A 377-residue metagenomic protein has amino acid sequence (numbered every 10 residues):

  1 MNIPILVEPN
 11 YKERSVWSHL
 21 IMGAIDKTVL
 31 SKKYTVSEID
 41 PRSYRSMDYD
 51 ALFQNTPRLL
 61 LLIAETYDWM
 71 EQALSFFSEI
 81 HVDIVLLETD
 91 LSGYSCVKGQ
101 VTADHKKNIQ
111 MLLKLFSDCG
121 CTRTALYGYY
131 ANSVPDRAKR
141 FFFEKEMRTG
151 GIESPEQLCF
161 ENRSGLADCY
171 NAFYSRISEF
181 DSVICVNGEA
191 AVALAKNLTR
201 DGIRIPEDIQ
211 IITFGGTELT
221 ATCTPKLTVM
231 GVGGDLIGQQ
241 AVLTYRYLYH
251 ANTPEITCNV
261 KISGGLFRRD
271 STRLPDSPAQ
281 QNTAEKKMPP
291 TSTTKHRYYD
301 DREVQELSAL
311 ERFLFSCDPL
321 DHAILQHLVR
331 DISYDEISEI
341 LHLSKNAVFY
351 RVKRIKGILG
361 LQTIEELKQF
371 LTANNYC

Functional and structural regions predicted by a protein language model:
M1-A51: Amphipathic helical "hinge" segments at domain boundaries
P4-L6, T56-E65, D83-V85, A125-G128 (+2 more regions): Periplasmic-binding protein-like
Y67-K107, G215-L227: Flexible loop/hinge segments that line or gate small-molecule binding clefts
K98, Y174-C185, E189-A190, A195-Q280: Flexible loop/turn connectors
G99-L126, G165-N171, A191, V232-H250: Hydrophobic alpha-helical segments within soluble ligand-binding/sensing domains
Q110-G151, I256-L274: An alpha-beta-alpha
R302-A347, T372-Y376: Helix-turn-helix DNA-binding segment
I340, Y350-C377: Basic, Lys/Arg-enriched C-terminal extension of HTH/homeodomain DNA-binding domains
